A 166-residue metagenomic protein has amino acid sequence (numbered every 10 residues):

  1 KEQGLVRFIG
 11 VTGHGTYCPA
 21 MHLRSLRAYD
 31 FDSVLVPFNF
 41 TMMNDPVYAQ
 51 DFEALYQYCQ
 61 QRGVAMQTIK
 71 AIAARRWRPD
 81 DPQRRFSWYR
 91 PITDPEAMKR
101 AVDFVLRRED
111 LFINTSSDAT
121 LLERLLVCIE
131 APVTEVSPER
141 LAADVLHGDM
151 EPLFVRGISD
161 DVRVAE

Functional and structural regions predicted by a protein language model:
K1-E166: Beta/alpha (TIM)-barrel catalytic core signal, keyed to glycine-rich beta->alpha loops juxtaposed to Asp/Glu that bind
